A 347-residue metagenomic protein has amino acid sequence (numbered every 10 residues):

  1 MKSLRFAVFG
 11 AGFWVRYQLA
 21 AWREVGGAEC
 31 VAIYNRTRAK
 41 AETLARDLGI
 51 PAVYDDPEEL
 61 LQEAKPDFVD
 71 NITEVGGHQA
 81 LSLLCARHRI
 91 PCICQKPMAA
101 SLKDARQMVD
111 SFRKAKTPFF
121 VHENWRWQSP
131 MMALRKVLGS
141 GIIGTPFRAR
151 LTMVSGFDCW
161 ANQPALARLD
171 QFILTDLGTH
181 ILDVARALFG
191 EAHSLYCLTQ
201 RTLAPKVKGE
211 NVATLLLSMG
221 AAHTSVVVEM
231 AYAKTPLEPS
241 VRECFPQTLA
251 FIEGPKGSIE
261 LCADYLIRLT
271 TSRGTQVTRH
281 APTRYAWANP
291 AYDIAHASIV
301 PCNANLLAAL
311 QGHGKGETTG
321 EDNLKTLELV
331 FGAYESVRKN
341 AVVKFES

Functional and structural regions predicted by a protein language model:
M1-L48: N-terminal Rossmann-like dinucleotide-binding module
M1-S3, A28, F68-D70, R106 (+2 more regions): C-terminal helix-rich "cap/oligomerization" subdomain common to oxidoreductases
F6, L48, A52-S111: Beta-loop-alpha module in the N-terminal Rossmann-like domain of NAD(P)-dependent dehydrogenases, especially those
Y17, A291-A304: Active-site loop of classical SDR/Rossmann-like NAD(P)-dependent oxidoreductases, centered on the catalytic Tyr-X3-Lys
Y54, C94, F119-V121, R150 (+2 more regions): Hydrophobic residues in well-ordered beta-strands that form the structural core
R89, N162-L169, A281-A288: Short glycine/proline- and charge-enriched loop/turn segments that cap or connect secondary-structure elements
P118, W125-V207, A213, N340: Predominantly a Rossmann-like dinucleotide-binding segment in NAD(P)-dependent oxidoreductases
D183-L266, V300-G312: Contiguous beta-strand/loop segments that form the cofactor/metal-binding neighborhood of enzyme cores
